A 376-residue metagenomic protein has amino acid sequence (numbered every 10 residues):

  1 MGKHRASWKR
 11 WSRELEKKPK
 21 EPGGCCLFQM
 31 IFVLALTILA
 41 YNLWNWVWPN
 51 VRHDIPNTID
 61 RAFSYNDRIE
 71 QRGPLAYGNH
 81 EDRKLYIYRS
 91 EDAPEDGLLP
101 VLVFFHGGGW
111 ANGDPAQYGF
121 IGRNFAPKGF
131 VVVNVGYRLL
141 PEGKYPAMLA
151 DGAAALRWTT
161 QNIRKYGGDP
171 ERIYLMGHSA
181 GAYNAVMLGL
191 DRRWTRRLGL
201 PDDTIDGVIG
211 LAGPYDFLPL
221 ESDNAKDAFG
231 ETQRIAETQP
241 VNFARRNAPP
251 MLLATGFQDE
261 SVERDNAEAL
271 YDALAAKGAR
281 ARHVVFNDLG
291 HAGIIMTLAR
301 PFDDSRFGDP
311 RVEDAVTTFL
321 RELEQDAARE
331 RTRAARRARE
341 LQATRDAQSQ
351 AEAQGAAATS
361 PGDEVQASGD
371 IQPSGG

Functional and structural regions predicted by a protein language model:
P49-E95: N-terminal cap/lid segment of alpha/beta-hydrolase-fold proteins
S64, G210-F243, P249: Mobile cap/lid helix-loop segments that gate and shape the active-site cleft of serine hydrolases
G97-G108: Short beta-strand element of the alpha/beta-hydrolase
G113-I121, K128, V133-E171: Catalytic nucleophile-loop/oxyanion-hole region of alpha/beta-hydrolase and closely related hydrolase-like folds
R157-D223, A236: Primarily recognizes the serine-hydrolase "nucleophile elbow" in alpha/beta-hydrolase and SGNH/GDSL folds
L253-T255, D259: Short beta-strand/loop motif that positions the catalytic acidic residue of the alpha/beta-hydrolase fold
E260-A269: Conserved alpha/beta-hydrolase "acid-adjacent" motif
E268, A276-D346, G355-G376: C-terminal catalytic histidine-bearing segment of alpha/beta-hydrolase fold enzymes
